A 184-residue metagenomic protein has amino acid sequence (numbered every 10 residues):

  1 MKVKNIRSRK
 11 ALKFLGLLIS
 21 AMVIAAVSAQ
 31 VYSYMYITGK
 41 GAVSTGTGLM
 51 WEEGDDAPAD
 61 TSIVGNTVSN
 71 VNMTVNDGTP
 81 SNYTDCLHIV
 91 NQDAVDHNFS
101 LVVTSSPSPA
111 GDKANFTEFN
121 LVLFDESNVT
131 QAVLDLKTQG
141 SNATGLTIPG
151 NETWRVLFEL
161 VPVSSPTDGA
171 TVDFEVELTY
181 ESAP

Functional and structural regions predicted by a protein language model:
K2-S69: Short, polar/proline-rich extracytoplasmic segments that appear immediately after membrane translocation
S44-H97, T104: Beta-sheet-dominated interaction scaffolds and their linkers
S44-N66, S108-T138: A surface/secretory-pathway sequence property marking extracellular, secreted, or lumenal proteins enriched
S69-V71, Y83-D85, F99-L101, W154-F158 (+1 more regions): Hydrophobic residues positioned within well-ordered beta-strands of beta-sheet architectures
V71-V75, N142-I148: Beta-strand-rich interaction surfaces with strong enrichment in secreted/lumenal proteins
Q92-A94, T144-P184: C-terminal, structured domain-capping segment
A94-F99, F116, Q131, T167-T171: Short acidic/proline- and small/hydrophobic-mixed sequence motifs that coincide with surface turns and coil-to-beta
V102, N120-V122, E177: Beta-strand signatures of extracellular beta-sandwich domains
